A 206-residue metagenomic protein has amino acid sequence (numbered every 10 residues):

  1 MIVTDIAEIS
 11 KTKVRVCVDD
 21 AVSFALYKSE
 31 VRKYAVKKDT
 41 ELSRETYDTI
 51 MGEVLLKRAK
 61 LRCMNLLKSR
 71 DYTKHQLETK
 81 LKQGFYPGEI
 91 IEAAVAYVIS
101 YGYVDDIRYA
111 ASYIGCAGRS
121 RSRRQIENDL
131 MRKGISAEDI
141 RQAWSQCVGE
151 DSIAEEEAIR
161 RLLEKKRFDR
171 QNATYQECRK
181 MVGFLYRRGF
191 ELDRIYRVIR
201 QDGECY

Functional and structural regions predicted by a protein language model:
M1-Y206: An alpha-helical, amphipathic repeat domain used for nucleic-acid recognition, typified by the mTERF helical solenoid
